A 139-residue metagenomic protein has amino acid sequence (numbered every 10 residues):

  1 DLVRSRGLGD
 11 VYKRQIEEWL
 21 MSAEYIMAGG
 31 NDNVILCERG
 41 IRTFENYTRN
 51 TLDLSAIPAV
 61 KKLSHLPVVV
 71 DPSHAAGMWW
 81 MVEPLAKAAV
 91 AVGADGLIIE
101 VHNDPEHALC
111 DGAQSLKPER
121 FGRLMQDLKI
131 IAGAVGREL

Functional and structural regions predicted by a protein language model:
D1-Y12: Single conserved hydrophobic/aromatic residue that forms the stacking wall/gate of nucleotide- or nucleobase-binding
D10-M21, I41-L54, P72-A86: Active-site glycine- and acidic-residue-rich loops that bind and position anionic ligands or nucleotide-like cofactors
I26, V60, A88-A89: Generic structural signal for hydrophobic
C37-Y47, K62-L63, V68: Active-site pocket-lining segment
D71, I99: Conserved, mostly hydrophobic/aromatic
D104-R137: C-terminal helical cap(s) of enzyme catalytic domains, especially alpha/beta-barrels
